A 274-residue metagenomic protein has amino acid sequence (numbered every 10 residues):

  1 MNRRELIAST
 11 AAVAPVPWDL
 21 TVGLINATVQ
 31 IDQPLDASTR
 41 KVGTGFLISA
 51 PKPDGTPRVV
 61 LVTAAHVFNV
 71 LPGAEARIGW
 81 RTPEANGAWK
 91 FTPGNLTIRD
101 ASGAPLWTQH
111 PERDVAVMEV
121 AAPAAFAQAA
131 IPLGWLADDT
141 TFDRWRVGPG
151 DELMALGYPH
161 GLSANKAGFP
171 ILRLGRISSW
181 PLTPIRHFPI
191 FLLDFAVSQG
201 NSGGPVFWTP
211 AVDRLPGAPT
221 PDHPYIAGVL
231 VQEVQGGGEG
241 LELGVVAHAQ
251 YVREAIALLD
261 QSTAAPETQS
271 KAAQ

Functional and structural regions predicted by a protein language model:
M1-T10: N-terminal secretory signal peptides and thylakoid transit peptides that target proteins across membranes
V16-Q30: Short N-terminal segments immediately surrounding and downstream of signal-peptide cleavage
T21-L24, W208-Q274: C-terminal subregion of chymotrypsin/trypsin-like serine protease catalytic domains
N26-V29, Q33, V42, L71-F188 (+5 more regions): Serine endopeptidase catalytic core focused on the charge-relay Asp
T28, P34-L61, E242-L243: A conserved glycine-rich beta-strand in the N-terminal activation segment of trypsin-fold
D36-T39, P51-R58, A85-G87, P184-H187 (+2 more regions): Short, solvent-exposed loop/turn segments that connect beta-strands within catalytic domains and beta-strand-rich
I48-A50, W180, T209, Q232: Residue-level recognition of beta-strand microenvironments
